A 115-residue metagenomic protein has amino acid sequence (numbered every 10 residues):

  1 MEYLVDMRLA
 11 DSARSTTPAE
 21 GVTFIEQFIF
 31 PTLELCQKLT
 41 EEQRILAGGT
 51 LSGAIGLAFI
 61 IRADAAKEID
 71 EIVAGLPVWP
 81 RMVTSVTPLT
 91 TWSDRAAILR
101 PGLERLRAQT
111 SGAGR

Functional and structural regions predicted by a protein language model:
M1-R115: Conserved, structured core segments of small domains
